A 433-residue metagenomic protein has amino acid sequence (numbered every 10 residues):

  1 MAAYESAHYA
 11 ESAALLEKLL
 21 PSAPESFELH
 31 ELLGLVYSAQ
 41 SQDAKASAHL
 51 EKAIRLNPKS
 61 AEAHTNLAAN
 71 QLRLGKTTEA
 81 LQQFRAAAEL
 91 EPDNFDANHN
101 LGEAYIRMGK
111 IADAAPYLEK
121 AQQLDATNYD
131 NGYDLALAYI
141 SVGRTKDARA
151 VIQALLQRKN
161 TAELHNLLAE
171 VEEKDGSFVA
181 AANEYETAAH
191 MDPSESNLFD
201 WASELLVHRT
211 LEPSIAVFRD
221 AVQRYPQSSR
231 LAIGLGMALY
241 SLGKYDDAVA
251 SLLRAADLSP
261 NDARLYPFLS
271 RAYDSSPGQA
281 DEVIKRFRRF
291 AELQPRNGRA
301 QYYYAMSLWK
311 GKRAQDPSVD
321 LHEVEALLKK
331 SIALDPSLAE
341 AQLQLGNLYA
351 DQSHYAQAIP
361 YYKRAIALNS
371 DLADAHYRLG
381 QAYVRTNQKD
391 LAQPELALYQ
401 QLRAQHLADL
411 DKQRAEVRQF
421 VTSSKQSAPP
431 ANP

Functional and structural regions predicted by a protein language model:
M1, L35, A69, E103 (+9 more regions): Residue-level recognition of tetratricopeptide repeat
M1-S22, L35, A39, E170 (+2 more regions): Alpha-helical segment of the N-proximal tetratricopeptide repeat
S6-A14, A39-K52, E62, R73-A86 (+9 more regions): Structural signature of tandem alpha-helical TPR/SEL1-like repeats, specifically the intra-repeat loop/turn
S22, L56, L90, L124 (+8 more regions): Structural marker of alpha-solenoid helical repeat scaffolds
F27-E28, A61-E62, F95-D96, Y129-D130 (+8 more regions): Helix-start (N-cap) detector for alpha-helical repeat units in TPR-like alpha-solenoids, especially tetratricopeptide
L32, N66, N100, D134 (+7 more regions): Canonical tetratricopeptide repeat
Q157-R158, A367, A373-A408: TPR/TPR-like (Sel1-like) alpha-helical repeat modules
E195-S196, A263-R271, R296-R313: Amphipathic alpha-helical repeat scaffolds of TPR domains
